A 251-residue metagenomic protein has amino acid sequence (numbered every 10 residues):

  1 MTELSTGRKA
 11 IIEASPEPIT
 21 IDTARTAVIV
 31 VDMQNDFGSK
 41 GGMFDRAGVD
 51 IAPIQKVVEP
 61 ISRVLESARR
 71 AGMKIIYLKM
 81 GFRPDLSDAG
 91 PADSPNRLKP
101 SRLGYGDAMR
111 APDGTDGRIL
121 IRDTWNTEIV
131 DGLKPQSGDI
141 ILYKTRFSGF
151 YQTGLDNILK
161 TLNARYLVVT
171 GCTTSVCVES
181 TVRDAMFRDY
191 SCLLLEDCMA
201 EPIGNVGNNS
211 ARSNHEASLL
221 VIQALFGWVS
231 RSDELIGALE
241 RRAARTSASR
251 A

Functional and structural regions predicted by a protein language model:
M1-A27, D36, R63-A71, D88 (+1 more regions): Active-site-adjacent betaalpha module
A24-T26, G42-A68, M73-K79: A short alpha/beta connector and helix-capping loop motif
V31-D32: N-terminal nucleotide-binding beta1-loop-alpha1 segment
N35-G41: Oxyanion-hole/transition-state-stabilizing segment in secreted/luminal serine hydrolases and related acyltransferases
G41-V49, G90-A92, A185: Surface-exposed, active-site-proximal loop segments in enzymatic domains
L78-G81, C172: Short, well-ordered beta-to-alpha junction loops that form the rim of enzyme active sites and present histidine/acidic
